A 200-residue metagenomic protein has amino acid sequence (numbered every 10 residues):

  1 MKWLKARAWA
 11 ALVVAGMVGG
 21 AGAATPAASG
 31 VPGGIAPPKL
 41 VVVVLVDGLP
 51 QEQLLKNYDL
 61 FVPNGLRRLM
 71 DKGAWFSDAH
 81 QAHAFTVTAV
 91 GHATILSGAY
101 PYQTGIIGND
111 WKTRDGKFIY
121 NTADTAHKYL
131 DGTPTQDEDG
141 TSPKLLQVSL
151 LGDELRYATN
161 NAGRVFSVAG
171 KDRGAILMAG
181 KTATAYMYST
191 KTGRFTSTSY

Functional and structural regions predicted by a protein language model:
M1-A11: Bacterial N-terminal signal peptides that target proteins for export
A10-G20: Bacterial N-terminal signal peptides
A21-G30: Boundary at the C-terminal end of the N-terminal hydrophobic targeting segment
V31-P37, Q51-L151, R173-K191: Active-site nucleophile/metal-coordination loop of metallo-enzymes that catalyze phosphate/sulfate and related
V43-V46: Hydrophobic residues in beta-strands of the RecA-like P-loop NTPase core, especially within AAA+ ATPase
D78, R164-G170: A structural signal for short, well-ordered beta-strand segments and their strand-loop junctions that often border
G152, R156-A162: N-terminal amphipathic, basic-rich helices that act as targeting or association modules
T196-Y200: A recognition module on extended beta-rich or small alphabeta surfaces enriched in W/G with H and D/E
